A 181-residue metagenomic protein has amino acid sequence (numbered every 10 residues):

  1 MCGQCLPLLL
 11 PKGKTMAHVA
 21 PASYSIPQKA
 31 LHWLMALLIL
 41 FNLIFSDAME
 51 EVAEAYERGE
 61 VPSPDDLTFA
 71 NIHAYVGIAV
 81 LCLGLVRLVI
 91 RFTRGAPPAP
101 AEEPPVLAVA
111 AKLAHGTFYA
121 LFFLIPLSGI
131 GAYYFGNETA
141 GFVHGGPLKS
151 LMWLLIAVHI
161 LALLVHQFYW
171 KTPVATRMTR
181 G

Functional and structural regions predicted by a protein language model:
C2-G181: Membrane-embedded alpha-helical bundles that constitute the cytochrome b-like, heme-associated redox core of multi-pass
